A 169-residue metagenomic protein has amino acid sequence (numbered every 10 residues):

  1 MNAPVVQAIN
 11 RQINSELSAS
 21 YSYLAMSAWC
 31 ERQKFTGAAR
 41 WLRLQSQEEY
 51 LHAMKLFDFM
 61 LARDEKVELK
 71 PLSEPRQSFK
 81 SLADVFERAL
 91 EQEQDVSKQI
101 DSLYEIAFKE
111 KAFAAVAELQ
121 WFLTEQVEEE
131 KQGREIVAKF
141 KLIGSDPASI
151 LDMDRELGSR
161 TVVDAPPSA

Functional and structural regions predicted by a protein language model:
M1-A169: Iron-associated oxidoreductase/ferritin-like identity signal
